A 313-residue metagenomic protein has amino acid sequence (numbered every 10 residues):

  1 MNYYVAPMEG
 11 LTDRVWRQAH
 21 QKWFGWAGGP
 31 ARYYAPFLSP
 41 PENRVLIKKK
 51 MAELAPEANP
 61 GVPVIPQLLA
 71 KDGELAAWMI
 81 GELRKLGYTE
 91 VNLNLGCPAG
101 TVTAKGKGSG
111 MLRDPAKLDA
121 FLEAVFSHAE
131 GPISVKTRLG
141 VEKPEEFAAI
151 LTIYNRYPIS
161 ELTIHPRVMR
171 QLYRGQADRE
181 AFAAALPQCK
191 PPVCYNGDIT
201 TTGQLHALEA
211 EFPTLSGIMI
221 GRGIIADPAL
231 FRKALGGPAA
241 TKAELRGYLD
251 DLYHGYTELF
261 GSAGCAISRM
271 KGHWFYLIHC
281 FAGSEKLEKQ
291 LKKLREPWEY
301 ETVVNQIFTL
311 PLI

Functional and structural regions predicted by a protein language model:
M1-I313: Flavin-dependent oxidoreductase catalytic cores
